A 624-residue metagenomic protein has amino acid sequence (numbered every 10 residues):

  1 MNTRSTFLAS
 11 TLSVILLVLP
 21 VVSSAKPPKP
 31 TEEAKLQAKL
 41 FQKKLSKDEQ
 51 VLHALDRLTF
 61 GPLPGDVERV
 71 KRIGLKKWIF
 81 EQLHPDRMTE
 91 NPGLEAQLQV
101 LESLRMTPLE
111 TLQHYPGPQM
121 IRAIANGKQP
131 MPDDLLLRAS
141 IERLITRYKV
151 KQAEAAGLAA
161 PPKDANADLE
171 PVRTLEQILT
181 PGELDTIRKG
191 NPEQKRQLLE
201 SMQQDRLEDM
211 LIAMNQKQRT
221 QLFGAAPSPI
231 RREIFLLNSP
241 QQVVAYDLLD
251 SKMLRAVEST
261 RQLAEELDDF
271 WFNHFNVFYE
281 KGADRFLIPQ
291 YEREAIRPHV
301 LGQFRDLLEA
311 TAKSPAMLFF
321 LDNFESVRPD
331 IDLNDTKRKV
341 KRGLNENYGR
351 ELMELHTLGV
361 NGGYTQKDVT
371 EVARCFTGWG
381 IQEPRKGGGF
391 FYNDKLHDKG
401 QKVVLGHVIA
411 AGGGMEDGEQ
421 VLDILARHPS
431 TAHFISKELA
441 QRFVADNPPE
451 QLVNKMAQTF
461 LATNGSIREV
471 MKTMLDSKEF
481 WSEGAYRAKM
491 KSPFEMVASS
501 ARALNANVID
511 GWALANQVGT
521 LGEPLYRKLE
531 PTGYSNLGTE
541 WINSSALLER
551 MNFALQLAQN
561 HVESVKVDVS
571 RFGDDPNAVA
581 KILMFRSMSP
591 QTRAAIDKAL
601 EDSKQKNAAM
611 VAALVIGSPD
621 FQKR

Functional and structural regions predicted by a protein language model:
M1-T11: Bacterial N-terminal signal peptides that target proteins for export
S10-P20: Bacterial N-terminal signal peptides
V21-A25: Sec/Tat signal peptide C-region and signal peptidase I cleavage site
K26-K39, K43-K47, L52, D56-D66 (+12 more regions): Flexible, low-complexity segments enriched for small/polar residues
K26-Q37, E176-G182, T186-K195, L199-Q242 (+3 more regions): Active-site substrate-binding loop specific to GH73 endo-beta-N-acetylglucosaminidase modules in bacterial autolysins
P64-F270, H274, Y279-Q290, A295-R297 (+1 more regions): N-terminal accessory alpha/beta regions
E266-L267, R305-D306, E469-V470, A608-V611: Alpha-helical scaffolds flanking conserved acidic
